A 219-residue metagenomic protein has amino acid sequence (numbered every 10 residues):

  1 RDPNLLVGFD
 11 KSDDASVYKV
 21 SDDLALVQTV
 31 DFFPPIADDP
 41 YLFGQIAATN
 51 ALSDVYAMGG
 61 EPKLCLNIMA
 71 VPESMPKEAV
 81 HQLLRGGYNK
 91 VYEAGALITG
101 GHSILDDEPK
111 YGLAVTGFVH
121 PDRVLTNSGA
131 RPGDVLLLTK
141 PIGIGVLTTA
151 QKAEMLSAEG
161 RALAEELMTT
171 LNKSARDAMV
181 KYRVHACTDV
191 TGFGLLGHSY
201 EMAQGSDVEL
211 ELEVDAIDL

Functional and structural regions predicted by a protein language model:
R1-L219: Helix-biased detector of long, well-ordered alpha-helical tracts
